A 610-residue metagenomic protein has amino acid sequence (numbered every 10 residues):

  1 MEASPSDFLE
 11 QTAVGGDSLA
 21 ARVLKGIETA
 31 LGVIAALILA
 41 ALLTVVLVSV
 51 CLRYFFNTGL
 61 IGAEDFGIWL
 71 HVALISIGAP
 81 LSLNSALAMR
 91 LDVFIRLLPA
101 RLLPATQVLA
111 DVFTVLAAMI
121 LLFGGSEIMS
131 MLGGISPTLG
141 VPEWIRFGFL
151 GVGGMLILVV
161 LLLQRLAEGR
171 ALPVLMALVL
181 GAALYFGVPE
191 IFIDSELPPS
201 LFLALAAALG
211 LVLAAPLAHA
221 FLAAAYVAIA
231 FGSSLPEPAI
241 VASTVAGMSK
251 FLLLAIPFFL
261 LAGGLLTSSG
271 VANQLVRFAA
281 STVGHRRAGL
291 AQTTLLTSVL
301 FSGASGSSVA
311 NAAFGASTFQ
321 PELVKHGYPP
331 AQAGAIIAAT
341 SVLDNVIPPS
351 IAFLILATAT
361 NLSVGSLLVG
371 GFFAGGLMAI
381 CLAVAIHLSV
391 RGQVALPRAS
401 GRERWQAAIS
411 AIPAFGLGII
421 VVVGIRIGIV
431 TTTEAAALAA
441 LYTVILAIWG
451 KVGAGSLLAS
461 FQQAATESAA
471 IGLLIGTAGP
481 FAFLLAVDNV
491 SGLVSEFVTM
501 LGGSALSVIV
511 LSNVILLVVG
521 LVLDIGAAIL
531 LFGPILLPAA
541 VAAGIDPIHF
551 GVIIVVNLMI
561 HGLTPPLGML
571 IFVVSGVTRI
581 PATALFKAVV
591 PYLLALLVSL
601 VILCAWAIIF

Functional and structural regions predicted by a protein language model:
E2-A13, G134-T138, R170-F610: Alpha-helical transmembrane segments of multi-pass membrane transport proteins
E2-E196: Alpha-helical transmembrane segments and membrane-interface helix-loop junctions in multi-pass membrane proteins
